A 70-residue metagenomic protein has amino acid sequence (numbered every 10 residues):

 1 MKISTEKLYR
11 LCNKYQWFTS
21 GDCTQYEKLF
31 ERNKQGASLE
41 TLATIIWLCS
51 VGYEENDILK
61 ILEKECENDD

Functional and structural regions predicted by a protein language model:
K2-Q16: Extreme N-terminal leader/activation tails
K14-C66, D70: Acidic, low-complexity, intrinsically disordered interaction modules
